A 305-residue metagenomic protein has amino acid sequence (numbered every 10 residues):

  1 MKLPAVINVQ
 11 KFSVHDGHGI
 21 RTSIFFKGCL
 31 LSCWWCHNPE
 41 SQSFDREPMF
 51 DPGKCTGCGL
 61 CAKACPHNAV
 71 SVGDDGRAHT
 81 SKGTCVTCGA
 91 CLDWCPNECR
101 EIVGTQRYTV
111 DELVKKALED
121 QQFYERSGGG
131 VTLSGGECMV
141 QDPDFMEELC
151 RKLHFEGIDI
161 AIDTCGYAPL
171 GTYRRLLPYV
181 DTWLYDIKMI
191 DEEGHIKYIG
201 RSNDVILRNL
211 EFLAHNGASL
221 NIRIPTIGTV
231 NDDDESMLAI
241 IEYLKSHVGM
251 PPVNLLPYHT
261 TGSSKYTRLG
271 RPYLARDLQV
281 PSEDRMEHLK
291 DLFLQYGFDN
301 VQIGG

Functional and structural regions predicted by a protein language model:
M1-H18, T226-G305: Auxiliary Fe-S-binding modules of radical SAM enzymes
V6-L60, A78-T87: N-terminal pre-triad scaffold of radical SAM enzymes
W34-S41, L60-T80, A90-Q106: Iron-sulfur cluster-binding cysteine motifs and their immediate structural context in ferredoxin-like electron-transfer
F50, I196-S202, G270-L278: Short glycine-enriched, charge-decorated loop/helix-capping segments at active-site entrances that position
F50-T56, T105-E112, A117-D120: Extended, non-globular alpha-helical segments
D111-R268: Conserved AdoMet/S-adenosylmethionine-binding subsite of the radical SAM
